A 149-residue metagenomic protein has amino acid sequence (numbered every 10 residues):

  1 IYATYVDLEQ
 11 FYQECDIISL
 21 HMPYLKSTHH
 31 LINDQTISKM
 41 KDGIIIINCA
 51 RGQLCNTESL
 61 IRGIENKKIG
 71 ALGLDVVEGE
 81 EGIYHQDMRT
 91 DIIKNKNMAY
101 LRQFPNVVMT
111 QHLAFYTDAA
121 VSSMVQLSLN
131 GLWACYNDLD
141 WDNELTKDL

Functional and structural regions predicted by a protein language model:
I1-D42: Rossmann-like dinucleotide/phosphate-binding beta-alpha-beta segment
G43, Q53-L149: Rossmann-like dinucleotide-binding domain for NAD(H)/NADP(H)
I47: Glycine-rich nucleotide-phosphate-binding loops and adjacent flexible coil segments
A50: Active-site beta-alpha turn of Rossmann-fold NAD(P)-dependent dehydrogenases/reductases
